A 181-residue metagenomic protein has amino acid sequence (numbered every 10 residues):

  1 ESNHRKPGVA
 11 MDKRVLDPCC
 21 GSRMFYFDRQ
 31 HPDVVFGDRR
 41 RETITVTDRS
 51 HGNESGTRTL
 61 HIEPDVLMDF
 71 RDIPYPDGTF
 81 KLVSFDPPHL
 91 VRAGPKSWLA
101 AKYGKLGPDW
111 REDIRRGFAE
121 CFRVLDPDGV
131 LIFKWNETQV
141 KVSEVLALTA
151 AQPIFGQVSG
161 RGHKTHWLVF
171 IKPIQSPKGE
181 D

Functional and structural regions predicted by a protein language model:
E1-D181: Class I S-adenosyl-L-methionine-dependent methyltransferase catalytic core
